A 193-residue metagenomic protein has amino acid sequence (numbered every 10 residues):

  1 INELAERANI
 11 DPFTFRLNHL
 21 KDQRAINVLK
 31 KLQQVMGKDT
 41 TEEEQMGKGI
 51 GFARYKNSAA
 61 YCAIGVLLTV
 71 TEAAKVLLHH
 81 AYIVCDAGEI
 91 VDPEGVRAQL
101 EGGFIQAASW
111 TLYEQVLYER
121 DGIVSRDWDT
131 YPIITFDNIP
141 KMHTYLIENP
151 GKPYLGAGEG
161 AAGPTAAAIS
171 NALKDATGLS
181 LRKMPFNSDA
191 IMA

Functional and structural regions predicted by a protein language model:
I1-A193: Cofactor-binding beta-sheet edge motifs in enzyme active sites
